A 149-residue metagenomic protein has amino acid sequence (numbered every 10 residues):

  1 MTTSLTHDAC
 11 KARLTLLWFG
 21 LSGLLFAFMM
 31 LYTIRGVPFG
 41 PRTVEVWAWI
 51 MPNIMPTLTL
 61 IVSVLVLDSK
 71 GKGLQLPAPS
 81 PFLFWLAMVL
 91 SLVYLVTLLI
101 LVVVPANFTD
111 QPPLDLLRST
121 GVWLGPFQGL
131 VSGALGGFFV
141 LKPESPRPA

Functional and structural regions predicted by a protein language model:
T2-A149: Terminal, low-complexity, charged helical segments
